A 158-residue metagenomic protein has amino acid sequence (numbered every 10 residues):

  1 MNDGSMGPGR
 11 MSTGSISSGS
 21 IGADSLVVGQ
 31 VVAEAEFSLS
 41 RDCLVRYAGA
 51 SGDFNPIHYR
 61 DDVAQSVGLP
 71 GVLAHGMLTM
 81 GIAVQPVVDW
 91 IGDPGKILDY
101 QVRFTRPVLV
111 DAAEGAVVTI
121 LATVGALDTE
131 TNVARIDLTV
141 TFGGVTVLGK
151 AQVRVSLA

Functional and structural regions predicted by a protein language model:
M1-M6, M11, S18-V32, V110-A158: HotDog/MaoC-like acyl-thioester-processing domains
M11, I16-A74: Catalytic strand-loop segment that frames the active site of acyl-thioester-processing enzymes
E34, S40, L44, Y59 (+4 more regions): Amphipathic, positively biased hydrophobic alpha-helical segments used for protein targeting and membrane insertion
F37, P107, T129: Residues that form or immediately flank small-molecule/cofactor binding pockets and catalytic motifs
L39, F104, V155-L157: Hydrophobic residues in beta-strands and at strand termini
S51-G52, A64, L98-Y100, A116 (+1 more regions): Short, charged/polar low-complexity linear motifs in solvent-exposed/disordered segments
P70, T79-L121: Hydrophobic beta-strand-centered segment that forms part of the acyl-chain substrate-binding groove
A74, K96, E130-N132: Short loop/turn segments at connectors of secondary-structure elements within structured domains
